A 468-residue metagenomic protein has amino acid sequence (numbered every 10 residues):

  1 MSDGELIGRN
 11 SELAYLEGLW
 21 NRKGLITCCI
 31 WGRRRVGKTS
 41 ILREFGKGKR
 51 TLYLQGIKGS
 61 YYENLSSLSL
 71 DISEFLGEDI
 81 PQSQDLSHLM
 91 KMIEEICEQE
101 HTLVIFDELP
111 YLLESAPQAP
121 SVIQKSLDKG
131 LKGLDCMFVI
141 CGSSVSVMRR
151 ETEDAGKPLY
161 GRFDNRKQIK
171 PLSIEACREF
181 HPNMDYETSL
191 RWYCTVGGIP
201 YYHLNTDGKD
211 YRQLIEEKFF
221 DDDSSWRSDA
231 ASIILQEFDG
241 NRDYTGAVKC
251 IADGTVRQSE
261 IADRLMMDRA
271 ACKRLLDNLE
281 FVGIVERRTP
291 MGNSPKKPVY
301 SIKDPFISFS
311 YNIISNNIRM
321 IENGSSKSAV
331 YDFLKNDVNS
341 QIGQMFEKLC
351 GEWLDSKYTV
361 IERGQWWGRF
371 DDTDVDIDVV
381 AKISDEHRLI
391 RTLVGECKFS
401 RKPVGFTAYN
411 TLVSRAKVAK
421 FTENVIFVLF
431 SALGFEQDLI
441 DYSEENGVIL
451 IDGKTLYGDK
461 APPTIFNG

Functional and structural regions predicted by a protein language model:
M1-K327: Phosphate-binding site recognition
M291, K303-G468: A cross-kingdom feature that marks ATP-driven nucleic-acid transaction machinery
